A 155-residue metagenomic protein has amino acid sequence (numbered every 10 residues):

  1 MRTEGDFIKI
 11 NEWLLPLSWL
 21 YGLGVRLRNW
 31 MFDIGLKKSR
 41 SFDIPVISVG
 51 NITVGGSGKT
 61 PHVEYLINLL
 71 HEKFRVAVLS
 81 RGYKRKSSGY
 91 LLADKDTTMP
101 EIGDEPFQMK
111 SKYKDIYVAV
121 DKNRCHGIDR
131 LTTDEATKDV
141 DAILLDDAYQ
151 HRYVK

Functional and structural regions predicted by a protein language model:
M1-I44: A transmembrane-helix-recognition feature enriched in membrane-embedded lipid enzymes and envelope glyco-/phospholipid
S18, V46-N51, G55, L69-E72 (+4 more regions): P-loop NTP-binding module
N29-K95: Walker A (P-loop) phosphate-binding motif
Y83-R85, G89-K155: Phosphate/Mg2+-binding loops and adjacent switch elements in nucleotide/diphosphate-handling enzyme cores
